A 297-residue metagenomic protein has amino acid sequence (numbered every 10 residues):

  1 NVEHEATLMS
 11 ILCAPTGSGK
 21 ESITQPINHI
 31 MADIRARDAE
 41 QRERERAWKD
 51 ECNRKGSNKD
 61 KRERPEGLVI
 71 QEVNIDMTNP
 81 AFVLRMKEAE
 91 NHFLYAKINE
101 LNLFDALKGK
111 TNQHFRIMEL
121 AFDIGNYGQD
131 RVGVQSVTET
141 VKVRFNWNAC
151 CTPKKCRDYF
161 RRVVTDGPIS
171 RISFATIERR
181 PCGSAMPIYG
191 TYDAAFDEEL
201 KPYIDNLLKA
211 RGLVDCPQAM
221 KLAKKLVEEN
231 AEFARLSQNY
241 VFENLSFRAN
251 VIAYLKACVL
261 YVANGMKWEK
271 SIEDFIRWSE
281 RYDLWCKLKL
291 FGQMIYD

Functional and structural regions predicted by a protein language model:
N1-D297: Phosphate-handling catalytic cores of nucleic-acid transaction enzymes
